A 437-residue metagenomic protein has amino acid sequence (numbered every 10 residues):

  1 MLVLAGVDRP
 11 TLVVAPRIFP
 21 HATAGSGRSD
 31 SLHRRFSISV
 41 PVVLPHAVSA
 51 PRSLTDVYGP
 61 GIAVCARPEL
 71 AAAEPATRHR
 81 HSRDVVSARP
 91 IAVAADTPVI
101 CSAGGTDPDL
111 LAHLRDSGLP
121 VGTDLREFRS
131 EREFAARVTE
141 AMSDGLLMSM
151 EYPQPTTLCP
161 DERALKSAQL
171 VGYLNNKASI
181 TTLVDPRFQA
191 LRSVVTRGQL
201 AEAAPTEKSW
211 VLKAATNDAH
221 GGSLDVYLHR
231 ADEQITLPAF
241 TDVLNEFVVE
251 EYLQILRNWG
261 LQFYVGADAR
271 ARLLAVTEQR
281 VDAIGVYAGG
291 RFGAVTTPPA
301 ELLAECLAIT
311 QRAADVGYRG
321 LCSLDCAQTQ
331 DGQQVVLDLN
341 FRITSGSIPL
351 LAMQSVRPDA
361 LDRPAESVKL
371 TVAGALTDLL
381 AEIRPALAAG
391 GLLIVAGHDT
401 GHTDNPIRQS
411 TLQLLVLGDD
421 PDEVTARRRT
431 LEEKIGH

Functional and structural regions predicted by a protein language model:
M1, G6-D8, R17-F19, R357-H437: Peripheral (often C-terminal) accessory segments that flank ATP-dependent C-N-forming ligase machineries
M1-S39: N-terminal amphipathic/basic-hydrophobic helices that include classical n-h-c signal peptides and signal-anchor
L4-D8, G25, R35, H79-R89 (+2 more regions): Conserved N-proximal alpha/beta basic substrate-recognition cap immediately N-terminal to, or forming the N-lobe
S39-L111, R115: N-terminal "leader" segments that precede or initiate the main folded domain
A190-L191, V211, D225-Q254: Conserved ATP-binding module of the ATP-grasp superfamily
S209-T236, N258-G260, D282-T296: Glycine-rich phosphate-binding loop of ATP-grasp-fold ATP-dependent ligases
E251-L256, G260-R312, G317, N340-S367: ATP-dependent carboxylate/phosphate-activation module, predominantly the ATP-grasp catalytic core and closely related
G285-Q333, L370-G391, V395: A long amphipathic alpha-helix within ATP-dependent nucleotide-binding catalytic cores
